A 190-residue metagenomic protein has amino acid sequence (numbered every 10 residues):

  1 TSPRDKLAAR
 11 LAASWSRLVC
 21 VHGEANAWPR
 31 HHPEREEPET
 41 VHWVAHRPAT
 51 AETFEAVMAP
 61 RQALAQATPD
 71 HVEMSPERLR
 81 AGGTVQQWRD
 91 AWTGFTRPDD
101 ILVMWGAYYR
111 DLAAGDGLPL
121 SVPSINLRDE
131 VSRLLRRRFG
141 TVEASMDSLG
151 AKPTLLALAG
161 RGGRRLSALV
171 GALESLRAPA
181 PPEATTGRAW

Functional and structural regions predicted by a protein language model:
T1-G23, R30, W190: N-terminal accessory regions of nucleic-acid-interacting proteins
S2, Q86-D90, S167, G171: Short, contiguous clusters of charged residues that form electrostatic/catalytic patches at enzyme active sites, used
L11, S16, P33-H42, H46-M74 (+1 more regions): Metal-dependent phosphoesterase core characteristic of DEDDh/y 3'-5' exonuclease domains
V21, G82, M104-G106: Short His-Asn-centered micro-motif
E24-A27, A49: Short acidic/glycine-rich beta-turn/loop cap or linker motifs at sensory/regulatory domain boundaries that couple input
D70-A91: Metal-dependent phosphoesterase signature
